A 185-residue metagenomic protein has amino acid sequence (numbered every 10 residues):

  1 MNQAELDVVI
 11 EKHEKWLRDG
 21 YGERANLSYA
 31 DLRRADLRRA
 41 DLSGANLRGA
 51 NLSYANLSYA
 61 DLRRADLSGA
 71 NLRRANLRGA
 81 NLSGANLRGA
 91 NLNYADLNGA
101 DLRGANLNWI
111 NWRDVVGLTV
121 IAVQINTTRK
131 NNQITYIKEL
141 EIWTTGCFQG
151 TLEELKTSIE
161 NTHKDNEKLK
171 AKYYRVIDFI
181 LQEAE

Functional and structural regions predicted by a protein language model:
M1-N26, V116-E185: N-terminal capping/linker segments that flank leucine-rich repeat
D19-N131: Tandem repeat scaffolds
